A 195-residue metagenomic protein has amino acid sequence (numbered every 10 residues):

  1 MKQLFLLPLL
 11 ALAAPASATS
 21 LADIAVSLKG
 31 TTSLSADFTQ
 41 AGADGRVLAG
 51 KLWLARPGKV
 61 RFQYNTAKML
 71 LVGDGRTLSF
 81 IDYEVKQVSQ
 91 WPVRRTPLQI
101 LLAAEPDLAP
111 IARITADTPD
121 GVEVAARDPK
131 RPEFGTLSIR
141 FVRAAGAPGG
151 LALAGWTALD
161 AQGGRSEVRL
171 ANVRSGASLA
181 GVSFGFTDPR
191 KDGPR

Functional and structural regions predicted by a protein language model:
M1-L4: Positively charged n-region of N-terminal signal peptides that target proteins for export
A13-P15: N-terminal signal peptide c-region/cleavage motif recognized by signal peptidases
S17-V26: Cleaved targeting-peptide boundary
V26-G45: A short, Trp-centered hydrophobic/proline-enriched beta-strand micro-motif
S35-T39, W53, R61-Q63, V72 (+5 more regions): Soluble periplasmic/extracytoplasmic beta-strand elements of cell-envelope proteins
V47, K51-L102, S166: An acidic-aromatic
E84-K130: Flexible, surface-exposed loop/linker segments and immediately adjacent secondary-structure boundaries
P110-I111, T115-R195: Gly/Pro-enriched, hydrophobic low-complexity segments that function as extracytoplasmic propeptides/linkers
